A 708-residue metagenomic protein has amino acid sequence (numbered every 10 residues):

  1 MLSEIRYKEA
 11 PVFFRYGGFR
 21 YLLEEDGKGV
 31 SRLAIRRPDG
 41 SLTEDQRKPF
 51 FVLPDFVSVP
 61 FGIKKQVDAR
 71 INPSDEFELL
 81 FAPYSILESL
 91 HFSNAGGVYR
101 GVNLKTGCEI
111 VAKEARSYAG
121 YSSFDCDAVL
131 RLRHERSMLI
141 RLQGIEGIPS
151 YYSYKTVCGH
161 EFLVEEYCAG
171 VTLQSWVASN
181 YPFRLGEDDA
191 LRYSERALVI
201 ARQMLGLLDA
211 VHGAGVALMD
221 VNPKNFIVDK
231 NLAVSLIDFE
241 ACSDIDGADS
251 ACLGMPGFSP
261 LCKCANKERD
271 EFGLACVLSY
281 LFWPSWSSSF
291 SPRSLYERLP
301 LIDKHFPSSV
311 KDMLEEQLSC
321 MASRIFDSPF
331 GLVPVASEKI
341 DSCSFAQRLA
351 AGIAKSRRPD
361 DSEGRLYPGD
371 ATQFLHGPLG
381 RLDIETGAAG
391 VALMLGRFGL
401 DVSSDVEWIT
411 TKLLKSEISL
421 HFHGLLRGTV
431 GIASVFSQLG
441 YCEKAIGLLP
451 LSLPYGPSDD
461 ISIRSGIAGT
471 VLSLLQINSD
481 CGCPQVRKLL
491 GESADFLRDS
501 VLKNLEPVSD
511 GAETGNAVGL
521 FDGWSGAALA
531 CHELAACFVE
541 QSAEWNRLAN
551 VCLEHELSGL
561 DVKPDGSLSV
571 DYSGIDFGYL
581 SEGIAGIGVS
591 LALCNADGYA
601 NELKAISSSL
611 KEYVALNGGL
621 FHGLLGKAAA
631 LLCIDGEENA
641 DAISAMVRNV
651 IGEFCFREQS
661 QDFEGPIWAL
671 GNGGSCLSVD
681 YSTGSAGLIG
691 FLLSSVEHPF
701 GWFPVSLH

Functional and structural regions predicted by a protein language model:
M1-G97, V102, T106, F290 (+1 more regions): Phosphate/pyrophosphate-binding loops and the adjoining catalytic core of nucleotide-dependent enzymes
L87-S89, N94-S137: ATP-binding glycine-rich loop module of kinase domains
S137-E146: Structural motif at the C-terminus of the N-lobe alphaC helix and the adjacent alphaC-beta4 loop of the Hanks-type
S150-E161: Short beta-strand micro-motifs within the conserved protein kinase catalytic domain, predominantly in the N-lobe
G159-T172: Conserved short submotifs of the Hanks-type protein kinase catalytic core that shape the nucleotide-binding pocket
L208-P223, V228: Catalytic-loop of the protein kinase fold
A241-D303: C-lobe/activation-segment region of protein kinase-like
S328-R365, C537, L593, D597 (+3 more regions): Terminal, non-catalytic domain-edge segments
